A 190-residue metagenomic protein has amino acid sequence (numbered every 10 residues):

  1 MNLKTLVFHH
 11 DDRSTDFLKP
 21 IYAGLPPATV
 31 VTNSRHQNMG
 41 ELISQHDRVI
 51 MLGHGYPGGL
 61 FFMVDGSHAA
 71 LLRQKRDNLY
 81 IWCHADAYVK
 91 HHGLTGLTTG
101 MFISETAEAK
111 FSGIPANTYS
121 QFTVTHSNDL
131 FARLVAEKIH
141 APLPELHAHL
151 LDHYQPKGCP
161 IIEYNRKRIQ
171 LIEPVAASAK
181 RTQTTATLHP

Functional and structural regions predicted by a protein language model:
M1-I50, L79-Y80: A domain-level signal for caspase-like cysteine endopeptidase catalytic cores and their zymogen-processing architecture
H9-D11, L52-H54, I81-A85, T99-M101: Active-site-proximal beta-strand/loop segments in catalytic clefts of secreted hydrolases
T15-P20, G59-M63, V89-G93, A107-A109: A short acidic (Asp/Glu
L25-P27, K75, G93: A generic structural signal for alpha->beta connector loops
R35-N38, V64-A69, W82: A generic local structural motif
G55-Q74: A short, glycine/acidic-enriched catalytic loop
H68-Y88: Helix-loop-strand module that forms the ligand-binding subsite of alpha/beta enzymes
N78, D86-P190: Active-site-proximal C-terminal subdomain of hydrolase catalytic domains
